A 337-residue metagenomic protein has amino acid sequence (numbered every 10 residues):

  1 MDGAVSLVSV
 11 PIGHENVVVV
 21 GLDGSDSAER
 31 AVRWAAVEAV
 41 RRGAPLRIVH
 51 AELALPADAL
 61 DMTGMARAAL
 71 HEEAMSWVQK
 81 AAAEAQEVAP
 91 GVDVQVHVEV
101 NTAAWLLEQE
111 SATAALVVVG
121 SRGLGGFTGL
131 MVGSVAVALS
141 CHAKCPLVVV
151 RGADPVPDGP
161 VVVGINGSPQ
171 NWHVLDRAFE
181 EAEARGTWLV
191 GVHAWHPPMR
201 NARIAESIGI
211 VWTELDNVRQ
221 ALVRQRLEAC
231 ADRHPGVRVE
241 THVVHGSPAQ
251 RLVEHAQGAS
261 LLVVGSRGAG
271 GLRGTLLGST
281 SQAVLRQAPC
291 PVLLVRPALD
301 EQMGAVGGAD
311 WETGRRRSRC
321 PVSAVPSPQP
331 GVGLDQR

Functional and structural regions predicted by a protein language model:
M1-H14, S27, W34, M65-A68 (+3 more regions): Structural beta-alpha unit
M1-L7, P11-H14, V37, R41 (+5 more regions): Gly/Ser-rich helix-loop-strand patches that form or flank binding pockets for ribonucleotide-derived cofactors
G3-G64, P160-I210, A231-R233, R238-V239 (+2 more regions): Small/aliphatic-rich secondary-structure junction motif
R42-P45, V92, C145, T187-W188 (+1 more regions): Short glycine/serine/threonine/alanine-rich loop segments
R47-V49, Q95-E99, V148, V190-V192 (+2 more regions): General small-molecule cofactor/ligand-binding pocket signal
L55-A57, T63-G64, M75-V78, E84 (+1 more regions): N-terminal membrane-targeting/anchoring modules of bacterial envelope and secretion proteins
M65-W77, G209-A221: A short acidic, glycine-rich active-site loop that binds or catalyzes chemistry on phosphate/adenosine moieties
V78, A82, R224-E228: A conserved short alpha-helical segment within the catalytic HATPase_c
